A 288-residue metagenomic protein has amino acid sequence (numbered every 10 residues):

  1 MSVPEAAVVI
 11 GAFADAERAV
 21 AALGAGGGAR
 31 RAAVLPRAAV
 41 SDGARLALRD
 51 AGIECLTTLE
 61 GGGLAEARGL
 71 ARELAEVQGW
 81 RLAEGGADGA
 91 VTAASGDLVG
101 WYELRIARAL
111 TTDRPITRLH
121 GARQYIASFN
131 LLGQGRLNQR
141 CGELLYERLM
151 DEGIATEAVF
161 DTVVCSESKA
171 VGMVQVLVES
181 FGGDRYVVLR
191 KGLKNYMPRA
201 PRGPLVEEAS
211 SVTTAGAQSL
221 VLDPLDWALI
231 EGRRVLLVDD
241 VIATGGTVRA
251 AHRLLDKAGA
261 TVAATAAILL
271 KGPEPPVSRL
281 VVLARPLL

Functional and structural regions predicted by a protein language model:
A6-V8, T162, R234-L236: Structural motif
V9-L59: Catalytic cores of nucleic-acid endonucleases
A14-D15, A38-S41, S166-M173, T244: Gly/Ser/Thr-rich loops at beta-strand to alpha-helix junctions that form or flank small-molecule/cofactor-binding
A33-V34, E157-E167: Short glycine-rich phosphate-binding loop at a beta-alpha junction
R45-G100, R249-L288: PRPP-dependent phosphoribosyltransferase catalytic core
R72-V159: Active-site-facing substrate-recognition patch
G172-F181, H252: Short Gly/Thr/Asp-enriched flexible loops that form oxyanion-binding sites at enzyme active sites
G182-V235: Short, glycine/charge-rich flexible loops or terminal/linker lids adjacent to PRPP-binding catalytic cores
